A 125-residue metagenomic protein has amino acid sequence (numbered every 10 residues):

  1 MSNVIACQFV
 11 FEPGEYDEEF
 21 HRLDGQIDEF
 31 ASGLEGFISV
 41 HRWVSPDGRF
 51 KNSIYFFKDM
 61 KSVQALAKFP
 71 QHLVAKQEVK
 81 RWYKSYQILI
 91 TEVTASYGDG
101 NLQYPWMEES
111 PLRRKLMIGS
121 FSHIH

Functional and structural regions predicted by a protein language model:
M1-K51, S62-A65, K84-H125: Short S/T/G/P-rich N-terminal loop/turn motif that feeds into the first structured element of a domain
F56, M60-L89: An amphipathic, aromatic/His-enriched active-site/gating alpha helix that lines ligand/cofactor pockets
